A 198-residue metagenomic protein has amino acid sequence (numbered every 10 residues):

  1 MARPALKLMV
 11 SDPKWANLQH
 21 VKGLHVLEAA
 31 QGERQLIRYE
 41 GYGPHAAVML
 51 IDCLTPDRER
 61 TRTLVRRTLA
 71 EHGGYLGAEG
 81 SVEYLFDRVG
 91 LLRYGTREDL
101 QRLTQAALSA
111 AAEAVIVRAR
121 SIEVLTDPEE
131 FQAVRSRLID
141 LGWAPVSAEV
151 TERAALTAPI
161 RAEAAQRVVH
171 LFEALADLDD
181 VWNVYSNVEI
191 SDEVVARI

Functional and structural regions predicted by a protein language model:
M1-C53: Translation machinery proteins
A5-M9, E40-C53, Y84-T96, I116-I122 (+1 more regions): Short, hydrophobic beta-strand segments
D12-N17, T55-T63, R97-E98, P128 (+1 more regions): Ordered, soluble secondary-structure elements with a strong preference for glycine-centered loop motifs and nearby
Y39-G43, D57, Y84, A106 (+1 more regions): Replace "in large, NTP-powered and nucleic-acid-processing enzymes" with "in large, NTP-powered factors and other
R58-A133, L141: Glycine- and Gly-Pro-enriched alpha-helical subdomains that act as flexible, kink-prone "lid/hinge" or packing modules
A70-E71, D140-A154: Flexible glycine-rich active-site/ligand-binding loops centered on an Asp-His dyad
R88-E98, R102, A106, P128-A144 (+2 more regions): Short, low-order "capping/linker" segments at domain edges
A112, L171-N187: Short acidic amphipathic segments
